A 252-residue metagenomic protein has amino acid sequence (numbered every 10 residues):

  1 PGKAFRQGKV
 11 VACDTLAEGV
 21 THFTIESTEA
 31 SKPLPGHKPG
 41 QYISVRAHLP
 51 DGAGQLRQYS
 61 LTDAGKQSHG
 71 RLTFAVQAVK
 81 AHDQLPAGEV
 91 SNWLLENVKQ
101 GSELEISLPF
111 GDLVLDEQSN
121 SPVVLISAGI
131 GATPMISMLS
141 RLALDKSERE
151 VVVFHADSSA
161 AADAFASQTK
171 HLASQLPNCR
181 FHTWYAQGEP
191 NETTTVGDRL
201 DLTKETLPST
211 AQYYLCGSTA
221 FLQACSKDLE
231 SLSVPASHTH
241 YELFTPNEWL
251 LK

Functional and structural regions predicted by a protein language model:
P1-E103, D157-S159, A186-G188: Ferredoxin-reductase
A78-K252: FNR/FR-type flavoprotein reductase catalytic core
